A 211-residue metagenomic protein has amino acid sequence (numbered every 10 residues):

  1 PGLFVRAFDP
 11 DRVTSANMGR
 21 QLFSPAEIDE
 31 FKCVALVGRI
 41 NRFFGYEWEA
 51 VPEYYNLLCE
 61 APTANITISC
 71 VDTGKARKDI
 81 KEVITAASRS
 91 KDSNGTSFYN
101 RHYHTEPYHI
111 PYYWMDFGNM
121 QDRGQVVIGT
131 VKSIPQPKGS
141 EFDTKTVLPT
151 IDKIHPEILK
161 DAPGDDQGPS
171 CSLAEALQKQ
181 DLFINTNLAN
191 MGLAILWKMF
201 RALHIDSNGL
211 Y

Functional and structural regions predicted by a protein language model:
G2-Y46: Glycine-rich phosphate-binding loop and adjoining beta1-alpha1-beta2 segment of Rossmann-like nucleotide-binding folds
R12, Y55, N119: Residues that form or immediately flank small-molecule/cofactor binding pockets and catalytic motifs
F44-E49, I110: A short helix-to-beta-strand connector/capping loop
E49-A50, C70: Short, flexible loop segments at the rims of nucleotide/cofactor-binding pockets, characterized by
V51-C59: Conserved SAM/SAH-binding loop
P62-I66, V71-Y211: Glycine-rich phosphate/adenylate-binding loop
